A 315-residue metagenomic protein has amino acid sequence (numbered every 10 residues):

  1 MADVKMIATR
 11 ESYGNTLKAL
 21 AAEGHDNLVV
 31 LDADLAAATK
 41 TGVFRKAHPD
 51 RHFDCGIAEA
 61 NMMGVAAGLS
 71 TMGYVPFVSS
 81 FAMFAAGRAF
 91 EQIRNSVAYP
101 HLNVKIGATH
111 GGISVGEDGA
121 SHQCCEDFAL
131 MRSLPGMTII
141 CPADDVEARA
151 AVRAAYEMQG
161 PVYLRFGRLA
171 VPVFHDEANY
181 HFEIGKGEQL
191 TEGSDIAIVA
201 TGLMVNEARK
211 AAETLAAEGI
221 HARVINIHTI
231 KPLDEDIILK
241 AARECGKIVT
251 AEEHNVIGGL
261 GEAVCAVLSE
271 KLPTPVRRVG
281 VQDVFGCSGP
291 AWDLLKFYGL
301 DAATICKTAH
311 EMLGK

Functional and structural regions predicted by a protein language model:
M1-R165, A170, H181: Thiamine diphosphate
E11, L35-G42, K46, V115-G116 (+1 more regions): Thiamine diphosphate
